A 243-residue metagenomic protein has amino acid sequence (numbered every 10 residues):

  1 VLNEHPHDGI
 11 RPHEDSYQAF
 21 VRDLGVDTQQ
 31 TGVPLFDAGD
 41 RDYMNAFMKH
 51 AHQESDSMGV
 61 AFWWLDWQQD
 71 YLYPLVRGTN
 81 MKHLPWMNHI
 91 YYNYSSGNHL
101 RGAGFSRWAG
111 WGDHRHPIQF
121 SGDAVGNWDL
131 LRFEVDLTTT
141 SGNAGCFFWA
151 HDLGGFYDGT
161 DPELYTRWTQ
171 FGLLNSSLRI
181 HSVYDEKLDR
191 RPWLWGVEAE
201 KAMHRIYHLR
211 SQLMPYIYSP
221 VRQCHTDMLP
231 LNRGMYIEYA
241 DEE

Functional and structural regions predicted by a protein language model:
V1-E243: Catalytic-domain carbohydrate-binding cleft regions of carbohydrate-active enzymes
